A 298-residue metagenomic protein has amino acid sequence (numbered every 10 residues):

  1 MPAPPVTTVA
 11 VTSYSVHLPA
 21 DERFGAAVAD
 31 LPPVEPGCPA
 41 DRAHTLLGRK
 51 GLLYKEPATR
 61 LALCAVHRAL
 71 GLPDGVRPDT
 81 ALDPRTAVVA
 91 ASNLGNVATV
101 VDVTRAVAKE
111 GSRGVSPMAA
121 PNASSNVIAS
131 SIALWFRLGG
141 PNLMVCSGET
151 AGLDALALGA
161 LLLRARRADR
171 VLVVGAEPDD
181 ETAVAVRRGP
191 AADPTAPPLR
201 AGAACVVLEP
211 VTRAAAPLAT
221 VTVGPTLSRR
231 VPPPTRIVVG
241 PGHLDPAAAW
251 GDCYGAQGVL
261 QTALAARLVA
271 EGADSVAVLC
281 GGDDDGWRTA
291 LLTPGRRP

Functional and structural regions predicted by a protein language model:
M1-P141, L153, L161-A165, A176-P298: Conserved "HGTGT" condensation-loop signature of ketosynthase/thiolase-family condensing enzymes that catalyze
M144-G148: Surface-exposed cleft-lining segments at the edges of enzyme active sites
L156: Short-chain dehydrogenase/reductase
L172-V173: Short, well-structured beta-strand segments enriched in hydrophobic/aromatic residues within extracellular or lumenal
